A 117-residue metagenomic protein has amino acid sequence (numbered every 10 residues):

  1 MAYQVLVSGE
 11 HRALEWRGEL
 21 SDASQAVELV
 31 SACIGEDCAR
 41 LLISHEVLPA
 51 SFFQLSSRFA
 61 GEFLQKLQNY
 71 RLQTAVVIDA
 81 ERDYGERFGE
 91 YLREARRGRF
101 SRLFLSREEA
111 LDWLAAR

Functional and structural regions predicted by a protein language model:
A2-R117: Amphipathic, Lys/Arg-enriched alpha-helical "gate/interface" segment within cytosolic domains that mediates
